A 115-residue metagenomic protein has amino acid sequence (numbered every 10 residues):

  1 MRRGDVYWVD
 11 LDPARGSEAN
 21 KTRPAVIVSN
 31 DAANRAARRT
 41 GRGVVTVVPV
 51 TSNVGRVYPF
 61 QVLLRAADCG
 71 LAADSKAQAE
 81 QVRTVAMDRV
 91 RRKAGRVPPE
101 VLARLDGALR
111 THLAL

Functional and structural regions predicted by a protein language model:
M1-L115: Conserved functional hotspots at enzyme active or ligand-binding sites that engage polyanionic ligands
